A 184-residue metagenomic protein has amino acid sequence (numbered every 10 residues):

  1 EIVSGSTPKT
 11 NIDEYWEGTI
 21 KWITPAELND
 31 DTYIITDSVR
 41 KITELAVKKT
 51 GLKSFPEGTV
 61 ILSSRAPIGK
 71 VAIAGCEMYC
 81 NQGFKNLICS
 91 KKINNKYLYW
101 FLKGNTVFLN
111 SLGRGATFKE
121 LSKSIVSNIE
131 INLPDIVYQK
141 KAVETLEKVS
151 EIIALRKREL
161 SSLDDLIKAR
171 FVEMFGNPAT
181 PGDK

Functional and structural regions predicted by a protein language model:
E1-D31, A46-T50, N177-K184: Low-complexity, Lys/Gly-biased intrinsically disordered segments
E1-T7, N128-V143, L155-K184: Non-catalytic DNA-recognition/assembly elements of restriction-modification systems
T10, W16, S64-P67, M78-K85 (+1 more regions): A short glycine-rich beta-alpha junction/loop motif
T24-P25, V39-K103: A short beta-sheet element
L28-N29, P67-I68, F108: Active-site/binding-pocket entry motifs
T32-D37: Cytochrome P450 core scaffold surrounding the K-helix E-X-X-R motif and the conserved "meander" helix-loop region
L102-T106, N110: Short amphipathic alpha-helical signal-transduction/dimerization elements
E147-S150, K157: A specific heptad-register position in long alpha-helical coiled-coils used by two-component signaling proteins
